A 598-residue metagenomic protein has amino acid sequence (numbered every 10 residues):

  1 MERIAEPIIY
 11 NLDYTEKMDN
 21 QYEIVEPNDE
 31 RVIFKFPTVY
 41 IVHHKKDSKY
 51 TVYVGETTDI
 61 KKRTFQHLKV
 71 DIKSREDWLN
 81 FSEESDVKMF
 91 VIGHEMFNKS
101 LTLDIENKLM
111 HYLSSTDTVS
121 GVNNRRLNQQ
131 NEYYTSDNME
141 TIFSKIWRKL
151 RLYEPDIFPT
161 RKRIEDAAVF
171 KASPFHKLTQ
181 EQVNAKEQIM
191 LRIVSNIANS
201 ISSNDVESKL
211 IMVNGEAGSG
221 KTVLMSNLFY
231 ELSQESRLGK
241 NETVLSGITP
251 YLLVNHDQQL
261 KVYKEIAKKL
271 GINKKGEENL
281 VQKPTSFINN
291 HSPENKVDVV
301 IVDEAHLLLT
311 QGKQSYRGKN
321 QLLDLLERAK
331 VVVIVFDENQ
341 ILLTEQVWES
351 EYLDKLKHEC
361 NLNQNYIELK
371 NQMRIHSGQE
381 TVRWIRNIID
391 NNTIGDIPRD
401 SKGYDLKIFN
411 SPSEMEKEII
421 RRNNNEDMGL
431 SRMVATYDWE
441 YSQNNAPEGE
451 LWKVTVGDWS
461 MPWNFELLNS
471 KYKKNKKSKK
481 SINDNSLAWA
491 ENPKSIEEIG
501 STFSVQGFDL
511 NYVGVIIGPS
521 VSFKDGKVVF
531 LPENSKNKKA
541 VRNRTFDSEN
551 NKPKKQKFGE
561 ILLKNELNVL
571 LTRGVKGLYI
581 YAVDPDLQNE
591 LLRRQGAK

Functional and structural regions predicted by a protein language model:
M1-K62, Q66: GIY-YIG nuclease catalytic motif and its immediate N-terminal context
I60-N107: Conserved short loop/helix modules at catalytic or binding sites in compact beta-alpha or helix-hairpin-helix contexts
K61, I301-E368: Signature of the SF2 helicase/ATPase Hel1-core->accessory helical subdomain module
P174-K209: N-terminal pre-P-loop "Q-motif" helix
L224, L228: Hydrophobic positions on the alpha1 helix immediately C-terminal to the Walker A/P-loop
K269-R328, E497-G500: Conserved RecA-like ASCE ATPase "motif II neighborhood" in helicase/translocase motors
V333, P493-K598: C-terminal accessory regions
L343-W348, N365-V382, D390-K527: Conserved helicase/translocase motor-coupling segment
